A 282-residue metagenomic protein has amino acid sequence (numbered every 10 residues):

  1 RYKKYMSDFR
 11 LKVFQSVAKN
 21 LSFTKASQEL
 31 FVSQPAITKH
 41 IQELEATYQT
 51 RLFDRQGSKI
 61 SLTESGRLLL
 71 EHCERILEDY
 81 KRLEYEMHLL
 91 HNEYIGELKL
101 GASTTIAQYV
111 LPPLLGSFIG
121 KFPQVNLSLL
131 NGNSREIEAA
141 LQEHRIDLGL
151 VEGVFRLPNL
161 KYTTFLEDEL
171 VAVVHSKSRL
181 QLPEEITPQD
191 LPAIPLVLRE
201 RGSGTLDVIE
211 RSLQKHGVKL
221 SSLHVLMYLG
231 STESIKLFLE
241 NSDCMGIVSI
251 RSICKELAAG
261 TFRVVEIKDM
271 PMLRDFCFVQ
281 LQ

Functional and structural regions predicted by a protein language model:
Q15-S33: Short helix-boundary/capping micro-motifs
L44-E45, F118: Conserved amphipathic alpha-helical core elements
E45-L62: A short LG(V/I)-centered, amphipathic sequence patch enriched for acidic residue(s) preceding the LG motif
I95-P158: Central regulatory/effector-binding core of bacterial HTH transcription factors
N133-E138, Q142-I146, V151-E152, Q214-V264: Hydrophobic hinge/microswitch elements
L160-V197, R201: Flexible hinge/capping segments at coil-to-helix
P195-G217: Secondary-structure junction motif
R263-Q282: A late-sequence structural motif
